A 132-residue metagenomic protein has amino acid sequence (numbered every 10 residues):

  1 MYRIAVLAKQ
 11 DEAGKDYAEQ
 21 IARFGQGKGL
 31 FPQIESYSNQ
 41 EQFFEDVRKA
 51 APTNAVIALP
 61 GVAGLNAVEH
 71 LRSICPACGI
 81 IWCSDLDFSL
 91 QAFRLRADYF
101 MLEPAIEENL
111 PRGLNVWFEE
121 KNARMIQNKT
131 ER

Functional and structural regions predicted by a protein language model:
Q10-E35: Two-component/phosphorelay signaling modules centered on CheY-like receiver
Y37-T53: Acidic, metal-coordinating helix/loop segments flanking the phosphotransfer/catalytic sites of two-component signaling
V56-L59, A77-D87: A short, hydrophobic beta-strand element within the central beta-sheet of small alpha/beta folds
V62-A77: Short amphipathic alpha-helix used as the core "switch/output" element in two-component signaling
R72, L90-R94: Alpha4-beta5-alpha5 "output face"
L102-E103: A Lys-centered signature of the CheY-like receiver
E107, P111-R132: CheY-like receiver
